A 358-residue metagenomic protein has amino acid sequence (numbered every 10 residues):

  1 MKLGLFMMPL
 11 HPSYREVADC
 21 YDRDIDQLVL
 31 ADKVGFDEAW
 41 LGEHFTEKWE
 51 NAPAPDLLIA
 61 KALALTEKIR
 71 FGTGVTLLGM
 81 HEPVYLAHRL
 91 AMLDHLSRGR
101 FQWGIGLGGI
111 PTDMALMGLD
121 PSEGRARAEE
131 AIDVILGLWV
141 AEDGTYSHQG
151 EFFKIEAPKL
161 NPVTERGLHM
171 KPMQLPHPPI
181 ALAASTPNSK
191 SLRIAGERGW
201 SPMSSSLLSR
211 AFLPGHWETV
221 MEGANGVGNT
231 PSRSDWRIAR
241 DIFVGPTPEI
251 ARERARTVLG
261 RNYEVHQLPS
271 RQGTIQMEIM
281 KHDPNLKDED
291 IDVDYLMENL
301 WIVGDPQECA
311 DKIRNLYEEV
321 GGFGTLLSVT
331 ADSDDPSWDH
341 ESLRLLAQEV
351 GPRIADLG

Functional and structural regions predicted by a protein language model:
M1-T73, H177-P178, L286: N-terminal beta1-alpha1-beta2 module of alpha/beta enzyme domains
K2-D19, G79-P158, P202, L208-P214 (+1 more regions): Flexible, glycine-rich active-site loops centered on histidine and acidic residues that chelate a metal or position
L3, G35, E43, A62 (+9 more regions): Conserved, mostly hydrophobic/aromatic
L3-L5, A39-L41, F71-T73, F101-I105 (+4 more regions): Hydrophobic faces of well-ordered beta-strands that scaffold small-molecule active sites in alpha/beta enzyme cores
M7-D22, T76-V84, H177-P187, E298-P306: Active-site mouth loops of central-metabolism enzymes
A18-L30, R89, T186-R193, E308-L316: Short, acidic/polar
D32, I59-E67, L90, D94-F101 (+3 more regions): Acidic (Asp/Glu)-rich catalytic clusters
E123-H169, A211-V320, A355-G358: An alpha-helical appendage that flanks or caps ligand/catalytic pockets
